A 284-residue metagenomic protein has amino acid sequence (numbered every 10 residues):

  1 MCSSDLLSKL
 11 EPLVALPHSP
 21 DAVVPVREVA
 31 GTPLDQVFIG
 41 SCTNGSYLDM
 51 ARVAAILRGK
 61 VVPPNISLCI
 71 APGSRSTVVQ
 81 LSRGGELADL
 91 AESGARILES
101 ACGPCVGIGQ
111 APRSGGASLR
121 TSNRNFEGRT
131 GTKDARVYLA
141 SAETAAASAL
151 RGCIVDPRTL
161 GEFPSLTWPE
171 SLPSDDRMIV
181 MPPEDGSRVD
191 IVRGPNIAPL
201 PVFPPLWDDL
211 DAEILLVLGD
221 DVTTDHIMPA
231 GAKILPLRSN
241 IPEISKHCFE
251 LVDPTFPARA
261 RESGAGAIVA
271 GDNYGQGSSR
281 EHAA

Functional and structural regions predicted by a protein language model:
M1-A284: Fe-S-dependent hydro-lyases/dehydratases of central metabolism
